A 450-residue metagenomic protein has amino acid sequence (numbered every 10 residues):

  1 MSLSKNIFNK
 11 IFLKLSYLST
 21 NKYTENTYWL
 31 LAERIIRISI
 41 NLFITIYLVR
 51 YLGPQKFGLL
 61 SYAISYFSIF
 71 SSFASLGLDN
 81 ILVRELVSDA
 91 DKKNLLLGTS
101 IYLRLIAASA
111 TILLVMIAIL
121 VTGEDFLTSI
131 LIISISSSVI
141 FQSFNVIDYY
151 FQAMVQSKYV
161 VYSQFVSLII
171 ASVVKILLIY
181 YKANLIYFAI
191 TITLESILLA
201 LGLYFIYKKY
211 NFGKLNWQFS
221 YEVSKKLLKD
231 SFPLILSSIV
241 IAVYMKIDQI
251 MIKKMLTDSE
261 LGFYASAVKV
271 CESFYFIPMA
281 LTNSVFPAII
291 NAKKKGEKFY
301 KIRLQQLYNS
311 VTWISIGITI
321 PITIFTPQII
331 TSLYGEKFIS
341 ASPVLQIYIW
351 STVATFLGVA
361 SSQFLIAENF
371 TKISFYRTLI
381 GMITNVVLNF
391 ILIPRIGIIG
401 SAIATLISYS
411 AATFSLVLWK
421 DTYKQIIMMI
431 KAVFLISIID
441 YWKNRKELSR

Functional and structural regions predicted by a protein language model:
N6-S19, K158, L185-I186, L201-M245 (+3 more regions): Interhelical loop/hinge segments that connect adjacent transmembrane helices in multipass membrane
S16-T20, T24, I119-I135, D258 (+1 more regions): Interfacial segments at transmembrane-helix termini and the short loops linking adjacent helices
E25-R37, A63, S72-I119, S136 (+1 more regions): Membrane-water interface segments that mark the loop-to-transmembrane alpha-helix transition
E25-T45, S167, A171, F188-Y207 (+3 more regions): Transmembrane helical elements of multi-pass membrane transporters/channels
N26-W29, Y159, E222-P233, Q305-V311 (+7 more regions): Membrane-interface "helix-start" segments
N41, A74-D91, A153, C271-E297 (+2 more regions): Helix-loop junctions and terminal segments of transmembrane helices in multi-pass membrane transport/translocation
E85-A90, I140-S163, I186, K294 (+1 more regions): Membrane-interface junctions at transmembrane-helix termini in multi-pass inner-membrane proteins
I132-S136, Y162-K209, I380-T384, I398-T422: Hydrophobic alpha-helical transmembrane segments
